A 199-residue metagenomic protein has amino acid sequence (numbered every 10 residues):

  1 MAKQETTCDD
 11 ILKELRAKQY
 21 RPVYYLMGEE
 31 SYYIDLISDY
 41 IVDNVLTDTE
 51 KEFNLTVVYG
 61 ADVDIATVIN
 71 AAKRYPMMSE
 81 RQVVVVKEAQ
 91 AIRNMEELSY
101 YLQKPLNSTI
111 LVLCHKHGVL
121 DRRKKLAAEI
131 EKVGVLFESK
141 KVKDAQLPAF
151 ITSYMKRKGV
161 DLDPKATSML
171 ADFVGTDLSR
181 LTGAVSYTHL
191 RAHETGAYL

Functional and structural regions predicted by a protein language model:
M1-R191, A197: Conserved beta/loop motifs at nucleotide-recognition and modification sites
